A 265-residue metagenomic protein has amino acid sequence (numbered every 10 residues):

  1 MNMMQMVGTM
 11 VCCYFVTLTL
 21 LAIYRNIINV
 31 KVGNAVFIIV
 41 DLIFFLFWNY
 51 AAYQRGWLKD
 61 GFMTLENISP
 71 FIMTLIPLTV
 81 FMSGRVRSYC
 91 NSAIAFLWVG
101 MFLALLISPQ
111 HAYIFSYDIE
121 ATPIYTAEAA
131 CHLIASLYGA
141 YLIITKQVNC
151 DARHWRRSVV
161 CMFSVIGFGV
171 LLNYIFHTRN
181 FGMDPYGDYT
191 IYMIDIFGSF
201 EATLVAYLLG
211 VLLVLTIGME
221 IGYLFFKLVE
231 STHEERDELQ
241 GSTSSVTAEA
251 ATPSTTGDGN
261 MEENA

Functional and structural regions predicted by a protein language model:
M1-T74: Early transmembrane hairpin module of multi-pass membrane proteins
M1-V11, R157-S164, Y174-M219: Membrane-interface transmembrane-helix boundary segments in multi-pass integral membrane proteins
T9-T19, S69-F81, C131-I144, G210-Y223: Hydrophobic cores of alpha-helical transmembrane segments in multi-pass inner/ER membrane proteins, independent
I28-V40, V86-A95, H154-V159: Membrane-interfacial loop-to-transmembrane alpha-helix junctions, especially the N-terminal start
D41-A51, L97-Q110, M162-N173: Aromatic-anchored segments of alpha-helical transmembrane domains
L78-I144: Membrane-proximal helix-loop-helix units in multi-pass membrane proteins
I119-T126, Q147-S164: Membrane-helix boundary/juxtamembrane motif in polytopic membrane proteins
V229-G257: Short, highly charged, low-complexity non-transmembrane loops/tails of multi-pass membrane proteins
